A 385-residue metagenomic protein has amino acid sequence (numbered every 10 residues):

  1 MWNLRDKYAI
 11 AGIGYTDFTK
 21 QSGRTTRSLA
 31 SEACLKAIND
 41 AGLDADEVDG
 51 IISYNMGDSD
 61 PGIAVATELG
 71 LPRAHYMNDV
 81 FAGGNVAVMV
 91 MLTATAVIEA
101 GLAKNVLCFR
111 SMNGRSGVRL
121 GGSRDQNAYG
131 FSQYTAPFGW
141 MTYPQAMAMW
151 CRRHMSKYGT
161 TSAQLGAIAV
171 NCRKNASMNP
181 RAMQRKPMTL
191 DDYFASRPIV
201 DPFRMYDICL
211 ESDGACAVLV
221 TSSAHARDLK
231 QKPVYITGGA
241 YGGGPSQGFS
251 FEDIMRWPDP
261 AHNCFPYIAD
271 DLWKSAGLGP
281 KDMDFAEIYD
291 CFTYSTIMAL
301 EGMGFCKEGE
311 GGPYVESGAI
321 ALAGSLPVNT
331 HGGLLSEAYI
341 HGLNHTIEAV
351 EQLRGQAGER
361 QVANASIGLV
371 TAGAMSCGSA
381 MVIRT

Functional and structural regions predicted by a protein language model:
M1-N85, T93, H154-T161, M183-T189 (+5 more regions): Conserved active-site "lid/cap" helical segment
M1-R24, A167, I199-N263, Y267 (+6 more regions): Condensing-enzyme catalytic core mediating Claisen C-C bond formation in acyl metabolism
L4, Y54-F109, N113-A146, Q184-L210 (+3 more regions): Conserved catalytic cysteine-centered active-site region of acyl-thioester-dependent Claisen-condensing enzymes
S22-G23, G117-G122, S177-R181, Q247-S250 (+2 more regions): Short acidic, glycine/serine/threonine-rich loops at helix termini
R24-S31, S59, V88, M141-A148 (+7 more regions): Electropositive phosphate-/nucleotide-binding environments in soluble metabolic enzymes
A45-Y54, Y76-D79, V106-S111, A163-V170 (+5 more regions): Beta-strand segments within the central parallel beta-sheet cores of soluble alpha/beta enzyme folds
G57-E68, S246-E252, D290-P313, S376-I383: Short glycine/threonine-rich loop-to-helix capping motif typified by GTGT followed within a few residues by an Asp-Pro
F81-M112, P144-M178, V218-A224, E337-A357: Active-site-proximal alpha-helical scaffold in enzymes
